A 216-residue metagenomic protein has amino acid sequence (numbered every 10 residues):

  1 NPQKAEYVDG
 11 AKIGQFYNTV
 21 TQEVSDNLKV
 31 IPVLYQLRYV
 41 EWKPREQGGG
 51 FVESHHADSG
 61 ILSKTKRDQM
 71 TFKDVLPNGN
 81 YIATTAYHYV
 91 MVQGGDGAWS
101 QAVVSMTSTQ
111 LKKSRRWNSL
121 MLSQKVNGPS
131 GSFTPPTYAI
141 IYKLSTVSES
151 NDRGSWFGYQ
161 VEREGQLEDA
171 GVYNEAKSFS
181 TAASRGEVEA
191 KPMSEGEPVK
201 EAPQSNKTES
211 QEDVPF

Functional and structural regions predicted by a protein language model:
N1-W99, N151-D152, W156-G158, E164-E168 (+1 more regions): OB-fold ssDNA-binding interfaces and closely related basic DNA-contact patches used across DNA replication/repair
K4, K12, K29, K43 (+9 more regions): Context-gated lysine
T19-T21, T65, T71, T84-T85 (+5 more regions): Residue-identity detector for threonine
T84-Q166: Extended serine/threonine-enriched, polar tracts that run as long, contiguous segments within proteins
Y159-E189: Structured partner-binding subdomains within large eukaryotic complex subunits
A183-F216: Acidic, gly/ser/pro-rich intrinsically disordered tails
